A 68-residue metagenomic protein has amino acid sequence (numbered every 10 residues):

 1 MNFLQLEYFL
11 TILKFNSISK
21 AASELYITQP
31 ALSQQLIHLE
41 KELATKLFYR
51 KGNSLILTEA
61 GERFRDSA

Functional and structural regions predicted by a protein language model:
N2-Q5, Q29, S54, G61 (+1 more regions): The N-cap/first-turn positions of alpha helices within or immediately adjacent to helix-turn-helix DNA-binding domains
L6-L13, T58, R65: Hydrophobic residues on short alpha-helical segments
L10-Y26: Short helix-boundary/capping micro-motifs
S17-I18, L36, R50: Helix-turn-helix DNA-binding elements, focusing on the entry/boundary residues of the two helices that contact DNA
E24-L25, L36, L43, F64: Core residues of bacterial helix-turn-helix
E40-L57: A short LG(V/I)-centered, amphipathic sequence patch enriched for acidic residue(s) preceding the LG motif
